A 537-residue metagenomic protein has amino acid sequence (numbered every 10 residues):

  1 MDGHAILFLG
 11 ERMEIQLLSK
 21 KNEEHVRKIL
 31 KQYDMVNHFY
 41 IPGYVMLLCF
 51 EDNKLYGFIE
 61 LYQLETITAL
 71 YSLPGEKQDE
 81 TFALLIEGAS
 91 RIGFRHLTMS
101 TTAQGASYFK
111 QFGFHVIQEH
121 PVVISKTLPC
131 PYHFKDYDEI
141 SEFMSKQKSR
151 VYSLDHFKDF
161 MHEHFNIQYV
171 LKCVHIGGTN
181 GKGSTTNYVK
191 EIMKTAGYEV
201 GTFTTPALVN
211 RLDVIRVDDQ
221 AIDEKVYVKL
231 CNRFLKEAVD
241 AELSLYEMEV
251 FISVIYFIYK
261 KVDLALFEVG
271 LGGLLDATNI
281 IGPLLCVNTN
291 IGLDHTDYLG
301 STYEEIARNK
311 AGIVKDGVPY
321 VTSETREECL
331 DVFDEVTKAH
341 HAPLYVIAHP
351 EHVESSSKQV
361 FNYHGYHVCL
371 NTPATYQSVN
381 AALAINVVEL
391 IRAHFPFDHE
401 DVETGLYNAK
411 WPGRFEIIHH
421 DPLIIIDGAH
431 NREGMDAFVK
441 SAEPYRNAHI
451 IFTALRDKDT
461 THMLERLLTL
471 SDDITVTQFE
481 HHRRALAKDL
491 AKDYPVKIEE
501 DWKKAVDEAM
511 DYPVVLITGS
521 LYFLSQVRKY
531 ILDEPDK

Functional and structural regions predicted by a protein language model:
H4-N37, C130-K135, E139: Short amphipathic alpha-helix that is part of the acyltransferase structural core
L48, K54-Y71: Conserved beta-strand in the GNAT
S90-T102: Conserved GNAT acetyl-CoA-binding A-motif
F134-G178, T185-A196, F203: Short functional linear segments
M161-V170, T195-I281, L299, E327-E328: ATP-dependent carboxylate-amine ligase catalytic core
E249-Y298, L330-H367: Extended acidic/charged loop-beta regions that coordinate divalent cations and stabilize anionic phosphate/carboxylate
Y259, L264-F267, D276-V287, I291-H295 (+2 more regions): Nucleotide phosphate-binding/pyrophosphate-handling subdomain across enzymes that bind or process nucleotide phosphates
R326-L344, S355-K358, L423-I424, R432 (+1 more regions): C-terminal helical cap/extension that packs against the catalytic core of soluble nucleotide-cofactor enzymes
